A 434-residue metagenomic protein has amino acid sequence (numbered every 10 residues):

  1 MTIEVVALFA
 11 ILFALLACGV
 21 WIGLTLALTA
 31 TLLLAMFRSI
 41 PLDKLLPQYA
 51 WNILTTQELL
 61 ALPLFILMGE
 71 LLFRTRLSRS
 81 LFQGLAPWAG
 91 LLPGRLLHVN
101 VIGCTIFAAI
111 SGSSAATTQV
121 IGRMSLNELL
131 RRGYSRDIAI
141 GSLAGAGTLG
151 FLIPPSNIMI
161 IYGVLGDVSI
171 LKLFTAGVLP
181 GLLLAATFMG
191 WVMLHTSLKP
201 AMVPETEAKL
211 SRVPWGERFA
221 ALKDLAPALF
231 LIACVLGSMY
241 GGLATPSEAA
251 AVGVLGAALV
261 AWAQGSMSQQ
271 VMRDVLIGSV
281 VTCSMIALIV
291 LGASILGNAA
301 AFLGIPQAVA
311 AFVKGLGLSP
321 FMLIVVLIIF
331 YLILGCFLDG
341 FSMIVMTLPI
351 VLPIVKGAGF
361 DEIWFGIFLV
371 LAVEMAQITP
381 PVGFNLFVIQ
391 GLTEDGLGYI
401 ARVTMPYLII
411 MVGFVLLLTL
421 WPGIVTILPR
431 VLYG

Functional and structural regions predicted by a protein language model:
M1-G434: Alpha-helical transmembrane segments of multi-pass membrane transport proteins
